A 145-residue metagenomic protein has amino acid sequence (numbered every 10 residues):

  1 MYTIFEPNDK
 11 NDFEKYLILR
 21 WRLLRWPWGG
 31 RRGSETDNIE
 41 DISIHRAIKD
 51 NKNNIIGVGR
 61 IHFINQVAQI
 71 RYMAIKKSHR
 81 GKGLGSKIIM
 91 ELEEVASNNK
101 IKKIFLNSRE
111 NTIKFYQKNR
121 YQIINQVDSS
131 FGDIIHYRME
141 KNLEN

Functional and structural regions predicted by a protein language model:
M1-V95, N99, K103-N119, I124-L143: Anionic, Ser/Thr-rich low-complexity intrinsically disordered regions
